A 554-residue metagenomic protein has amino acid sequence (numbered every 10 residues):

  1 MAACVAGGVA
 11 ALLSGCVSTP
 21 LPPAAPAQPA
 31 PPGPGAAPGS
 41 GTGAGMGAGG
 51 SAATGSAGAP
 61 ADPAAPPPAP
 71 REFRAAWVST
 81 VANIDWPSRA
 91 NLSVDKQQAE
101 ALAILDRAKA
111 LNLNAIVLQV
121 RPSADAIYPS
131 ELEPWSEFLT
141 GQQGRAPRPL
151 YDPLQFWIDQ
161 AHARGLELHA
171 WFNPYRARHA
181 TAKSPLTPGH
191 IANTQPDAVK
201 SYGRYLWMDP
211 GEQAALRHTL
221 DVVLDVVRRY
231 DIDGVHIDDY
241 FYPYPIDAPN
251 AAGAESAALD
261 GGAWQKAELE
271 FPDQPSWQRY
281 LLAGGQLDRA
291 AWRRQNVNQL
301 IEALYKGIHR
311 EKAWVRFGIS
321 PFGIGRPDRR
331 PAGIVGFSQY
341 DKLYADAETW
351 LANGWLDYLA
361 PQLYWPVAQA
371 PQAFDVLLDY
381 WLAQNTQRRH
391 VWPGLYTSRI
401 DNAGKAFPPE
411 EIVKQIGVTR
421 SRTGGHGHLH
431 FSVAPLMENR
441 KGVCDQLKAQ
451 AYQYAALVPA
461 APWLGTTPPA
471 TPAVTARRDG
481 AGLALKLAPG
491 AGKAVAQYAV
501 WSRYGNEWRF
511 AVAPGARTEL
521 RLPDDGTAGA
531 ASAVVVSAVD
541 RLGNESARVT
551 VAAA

Functional and structural regions predicted by a protein language model:
M1-P20: N-terminal export signals
S79, N83-A99, A170-R229, K342: Active-site-adjacent "subsite" loops/lids of carbohydrate-active enzymes
A99-D125: Catalytic domains of carbohydrate-active enzymes, especially glycoside hydrolases
L113, R121, R164, N193-W355 (+1 more regions): Polysaccharide-binding and catalytic clefts of secreted carbohydrate-active enzymes
A347-E348, A352-A370, Q387-P462: Substrate-binding cleft of secreted/luminal carbohydrate-active enzymes
A481-G492: Conserved aromatic anchor
D524-N544: Beta-strand-rich modules
R541-A554: Extracellular fibronectin type III
